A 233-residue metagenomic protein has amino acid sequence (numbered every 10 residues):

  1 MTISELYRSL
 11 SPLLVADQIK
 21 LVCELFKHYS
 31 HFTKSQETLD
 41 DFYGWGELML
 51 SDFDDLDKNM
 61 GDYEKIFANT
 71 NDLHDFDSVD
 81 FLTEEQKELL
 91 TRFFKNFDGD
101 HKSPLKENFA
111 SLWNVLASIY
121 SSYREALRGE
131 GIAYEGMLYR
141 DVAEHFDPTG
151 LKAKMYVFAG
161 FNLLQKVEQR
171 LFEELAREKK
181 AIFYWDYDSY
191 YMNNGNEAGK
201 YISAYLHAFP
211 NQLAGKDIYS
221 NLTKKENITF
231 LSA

Functional and structural regions predicted by a protein language model:
M1-A233: Nucleic acid-machinery interaction/catalytic patches
